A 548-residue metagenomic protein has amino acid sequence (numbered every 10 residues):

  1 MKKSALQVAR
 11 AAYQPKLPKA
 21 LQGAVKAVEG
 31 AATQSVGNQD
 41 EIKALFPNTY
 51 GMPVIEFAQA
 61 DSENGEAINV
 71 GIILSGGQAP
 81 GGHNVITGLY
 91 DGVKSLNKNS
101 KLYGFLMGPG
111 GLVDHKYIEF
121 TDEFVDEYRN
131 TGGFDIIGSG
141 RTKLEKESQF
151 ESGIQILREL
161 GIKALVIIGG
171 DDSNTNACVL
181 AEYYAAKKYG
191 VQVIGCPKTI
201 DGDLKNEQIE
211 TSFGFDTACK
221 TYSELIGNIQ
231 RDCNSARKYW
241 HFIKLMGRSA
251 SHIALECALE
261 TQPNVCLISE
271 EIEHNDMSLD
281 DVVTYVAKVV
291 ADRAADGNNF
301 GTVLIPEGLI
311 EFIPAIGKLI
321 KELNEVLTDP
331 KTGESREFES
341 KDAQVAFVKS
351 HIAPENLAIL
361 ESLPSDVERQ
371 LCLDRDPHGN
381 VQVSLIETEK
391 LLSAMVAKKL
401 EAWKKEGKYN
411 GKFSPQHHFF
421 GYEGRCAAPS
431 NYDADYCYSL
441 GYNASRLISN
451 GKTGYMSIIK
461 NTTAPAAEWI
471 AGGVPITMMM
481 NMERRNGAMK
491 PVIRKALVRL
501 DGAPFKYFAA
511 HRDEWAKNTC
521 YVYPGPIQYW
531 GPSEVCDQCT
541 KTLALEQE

Functional and structural regions predicted by a protein language model:
M1-G23, I316-I320, G333-E548: C-terminal non-catalytic interaction/assembly regions of soluble proteins
M1-P18, E63-V113: N-terminal phosphate-binding or glycine-rich loops at protein starts, especially the Walker A/P-loop of NTPases
G30-E63, L112-K163, I200, T211-D216 (+2 more regions): Glycine-rich oxoanion-binding loops at beta->alpha junctions
G65-I73, Y128-G140, K198-E210, S235-K238 (+1 more regions): Gly-rich Lys/Arg/Thr-decorated short loops/hinges at beta-loop-alpha junctions or inter-strand turns that position
S75-G77, F105-G110, R141-T142, G170-D171 (+5 more regions): Short, ordered loop/turn segments at secondary-structure junctions
A79-L89, L112-V113, K146-F150, D171-V179 (+3 more regions): Short glycine/serine/threonine-rich phosphate/pyrophosphate-binding segments that cradle anionic phosphate groups
S100, I167-G169, T175-Q192, E207-K412: Accessory alpha-helical/coil subdomains and C-terminal extensions that flank or cap enzyme catalytic cores
